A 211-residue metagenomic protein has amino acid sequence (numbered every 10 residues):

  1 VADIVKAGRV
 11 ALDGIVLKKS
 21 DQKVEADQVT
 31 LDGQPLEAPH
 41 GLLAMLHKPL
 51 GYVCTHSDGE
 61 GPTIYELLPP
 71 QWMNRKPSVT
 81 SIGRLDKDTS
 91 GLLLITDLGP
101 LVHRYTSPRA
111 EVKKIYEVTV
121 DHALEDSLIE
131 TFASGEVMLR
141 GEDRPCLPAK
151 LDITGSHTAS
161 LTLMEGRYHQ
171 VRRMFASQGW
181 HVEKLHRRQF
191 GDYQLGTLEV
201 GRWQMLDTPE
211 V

Functional and structural regions predicted by a protein language model:
V1, D13, L94, V118: Residue-level signal for inorganic ion chemistry
A2-G59, L206: S4-like RNA-binding module at protein N-termini
I15-S20, S134, R140-V211: RNA substrate-recognition surfaces in RNA-acting enzymes
Y52-T55, L101-R104, D126-I129, G196-T197: Switch/connector loops and helix/strand junctions flanking conserved nucleotide-binding motifs in nucleotide-processing
H56-M73, I129-G135: A short, contiguous, amphipathic alpha-helix enriched in charged residues
P70-S107: Glycine/acidic-rich beta-strand-loop module
L98, A123, M164-Y168: Helix N-cap motif at beta-to-alpha junctions
H103-L128: N-terminal accessory regions of nucleic-acid-interacting proteins
